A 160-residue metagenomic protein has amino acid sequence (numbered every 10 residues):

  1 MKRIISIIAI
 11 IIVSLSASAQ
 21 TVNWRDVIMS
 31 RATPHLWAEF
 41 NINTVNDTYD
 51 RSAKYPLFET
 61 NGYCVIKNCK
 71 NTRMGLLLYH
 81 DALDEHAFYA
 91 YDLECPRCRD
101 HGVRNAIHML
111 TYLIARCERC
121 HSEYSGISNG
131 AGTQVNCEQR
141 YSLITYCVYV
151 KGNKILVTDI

Functional and structural regions predicted by a protein language model:
M1-R25: Bacterial Sec-dependent N-terminal signal peptides
I5, G62-C64, Q134: Residue-level detector of functional hotspots within protein domains
I7-A9, N68, E85, E138: Generic marker of residues within folded, mature protein domains
Q20-M109, I144-I160: N-terminal pre-ligand scaffold of iron-sulfur
C95, C117-C120: Short cysteine-rich clusters marking metal-coordination/redox-active sites
N105-L113, S128-V135: Short cysteine/histidine-rich zinc-coordinating motifs and their immediately flanking basic loops
H121-I160: Short Fe-S-cluster ligation motifs
